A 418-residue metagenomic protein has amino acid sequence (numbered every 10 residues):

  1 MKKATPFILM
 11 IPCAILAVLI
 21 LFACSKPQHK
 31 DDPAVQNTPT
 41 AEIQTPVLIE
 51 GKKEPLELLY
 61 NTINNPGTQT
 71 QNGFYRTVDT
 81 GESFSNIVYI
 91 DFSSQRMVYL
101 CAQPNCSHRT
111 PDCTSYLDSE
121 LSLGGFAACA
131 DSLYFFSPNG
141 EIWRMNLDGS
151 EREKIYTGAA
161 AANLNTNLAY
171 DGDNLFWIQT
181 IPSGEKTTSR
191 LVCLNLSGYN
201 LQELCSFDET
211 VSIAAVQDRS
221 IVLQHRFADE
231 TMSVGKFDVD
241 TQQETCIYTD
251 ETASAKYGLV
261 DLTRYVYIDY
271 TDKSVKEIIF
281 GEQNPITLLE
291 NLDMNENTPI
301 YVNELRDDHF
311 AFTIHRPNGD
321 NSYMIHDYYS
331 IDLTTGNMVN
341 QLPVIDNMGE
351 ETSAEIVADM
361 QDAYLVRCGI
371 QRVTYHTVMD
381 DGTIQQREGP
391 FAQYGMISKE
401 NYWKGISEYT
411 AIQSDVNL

Functional and structural regions predicted by a protein language model:
M1-I8, I15: Positively charged n-region of N-terminal signal peptides that target proteins for export
I20-A23: C-terminal motif of bacterial Sec signal peptides marking the signal peptidase cleavage site
K26, N37-L59, S83-D112, E141-T157 (+5 more regions): Surface-exposed loop/turn elements that mediate protein-protein interactions on large endomembrane-trafficking
P55-Q71, R109-A128, A161-G172, S206-D218 (+5 more regions): Repeated scaffold domains used in trafficking and secretory/extracellular systems, primarily beta-propellers
Q69, D79, F92, A128 (+12 more regions): Generic beta-strand structural signal
F74-V78, F135-F136, F176-Q179, V222-H225 (+3 more regions): Residue position within the beta-strands of beta-propeller blades
L123-S197: A generic tandem-repeat structural signature
